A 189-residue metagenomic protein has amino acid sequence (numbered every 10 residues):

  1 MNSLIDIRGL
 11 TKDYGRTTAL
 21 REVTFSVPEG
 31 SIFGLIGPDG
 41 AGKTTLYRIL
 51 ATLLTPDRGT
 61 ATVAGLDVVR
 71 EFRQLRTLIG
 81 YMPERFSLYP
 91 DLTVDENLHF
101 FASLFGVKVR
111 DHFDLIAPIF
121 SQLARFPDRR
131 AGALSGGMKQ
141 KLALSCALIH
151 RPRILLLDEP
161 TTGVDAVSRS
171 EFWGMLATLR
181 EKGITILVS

Functional and structural regions predicted by a protein language model:
G59-R70, Q74-L75: Conserved ABC transporter NBD signature motif
R130-L134: Conserved ABC ATPase signature
L144: Hydrophobic anchor residue at the start of the ABC signature
R151: Conserved catalytic motifs of ABC-family nucleotide-binding domains
L155-D158: Catalytic Walker B motif of ABC-type/P-loop ATPase nucleotide-binding domains
